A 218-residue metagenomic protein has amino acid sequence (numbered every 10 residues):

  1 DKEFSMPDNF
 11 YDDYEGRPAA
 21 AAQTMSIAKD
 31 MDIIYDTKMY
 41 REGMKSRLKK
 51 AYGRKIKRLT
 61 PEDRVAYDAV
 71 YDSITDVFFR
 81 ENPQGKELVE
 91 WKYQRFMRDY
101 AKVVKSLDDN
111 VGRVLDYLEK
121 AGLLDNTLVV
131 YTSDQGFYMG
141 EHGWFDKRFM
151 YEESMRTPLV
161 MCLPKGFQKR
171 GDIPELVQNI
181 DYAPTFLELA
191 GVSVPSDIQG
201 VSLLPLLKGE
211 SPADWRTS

Functional and structural regions predicted by a protein language model:
D1, K147, E210, W215-S218: Catalytic-site neighborhoods of secreted/periplasmic enzymes that process anionic sulfate/phosphate groups
D1-L176, L189-D197: Active-site-proximal cap/lid insertion segments
A20, P205-G209: Short, solvent-exposed polar/charged micro-motifs at secondary-structure junctions
R156, Q178-L189, S202, L206: Generic recognition of well-ordered alpha-helical segments
T157-P158, V201, T217-S218: Extracytoplasmic/periplasmic beta-strand context in beta-sandwich domains, especially the cupredoxin/COX2 CuA-binding
V194, I198, P212-W215: Glycine/proline-rich active-site loop of Rossmann-fold NAD(P)-dependent oxidoreductases
